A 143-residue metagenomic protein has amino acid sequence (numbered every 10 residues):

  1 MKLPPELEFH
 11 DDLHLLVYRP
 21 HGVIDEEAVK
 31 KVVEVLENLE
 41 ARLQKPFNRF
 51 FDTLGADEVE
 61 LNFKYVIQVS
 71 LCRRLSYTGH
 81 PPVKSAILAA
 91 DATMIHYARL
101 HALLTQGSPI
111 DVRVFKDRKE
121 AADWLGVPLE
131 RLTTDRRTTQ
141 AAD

Functional and structural regions predicted by a protein language model:
K2-D143: Amphipathic, Lys/Arg-enriched alpha-helical "gate/interface" segment within cytosolic domains that mediates
